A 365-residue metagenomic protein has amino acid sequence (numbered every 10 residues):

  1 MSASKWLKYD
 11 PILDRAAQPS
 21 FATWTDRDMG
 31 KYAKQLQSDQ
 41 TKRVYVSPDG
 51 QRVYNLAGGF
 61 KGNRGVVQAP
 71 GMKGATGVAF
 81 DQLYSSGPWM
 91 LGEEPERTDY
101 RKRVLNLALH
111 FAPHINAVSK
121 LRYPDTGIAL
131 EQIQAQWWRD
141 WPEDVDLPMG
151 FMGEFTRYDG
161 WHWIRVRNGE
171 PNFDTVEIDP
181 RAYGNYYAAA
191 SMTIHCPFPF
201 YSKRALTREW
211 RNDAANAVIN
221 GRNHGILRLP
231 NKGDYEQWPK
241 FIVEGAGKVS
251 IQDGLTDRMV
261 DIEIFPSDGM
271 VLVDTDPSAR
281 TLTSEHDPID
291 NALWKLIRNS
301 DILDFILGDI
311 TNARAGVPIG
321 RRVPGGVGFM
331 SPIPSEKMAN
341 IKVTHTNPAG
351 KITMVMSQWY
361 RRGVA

Functional and structural regions predicted by a protein language model:
M1-Y84: Polar/acidic, low-complexity leader/linker segments enriched in S/T/G and N/D
S2-Q18, R204-A365: Intrinsically disordered, low-complexity segments enriched in serine, threonine, and glycine
V67-N106, F173-P180: Short, solvent-exposed beta-alpha or beta-beta edge segments that form flexible loop/patches at the rim of ligand
S86, G92-Y123, G184-F200: Oligomerization/assembly interface segments of phage tail-like spikes and tubes
D99-R103, E143, G184-A188, G233-Y235 (+1 more regions): Solvent-exposed loop and beta-edge segments used for protein-protein assembly and interaction
H110, A129-Q132, F151-Y158: A short, solvent-exposed, low-complexity linear motif enriched for acidic/polar residues with Pro/Gly/Ser/Thr
N116-P148, R204-V218: Charged, amphipathic alpha-helical segments and their flanking helix caps
D146-K203: Short beta-strand and beta-hairpin "edge-sheet" elements
